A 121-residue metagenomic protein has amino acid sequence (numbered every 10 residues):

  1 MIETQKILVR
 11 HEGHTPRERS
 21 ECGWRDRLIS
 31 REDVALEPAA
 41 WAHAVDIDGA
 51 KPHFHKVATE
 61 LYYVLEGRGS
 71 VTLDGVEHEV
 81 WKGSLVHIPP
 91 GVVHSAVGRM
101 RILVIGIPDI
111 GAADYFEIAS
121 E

Functional and structural regions predicted by a protein language model:
M1-S20: Extreme N-terminal tail/first-helix region
H14-P52, A58, I105, D114-Y115: A short glycine-rich, His/Asp/Glu-containing loop-to-beta-strand
G49, V57-G69, D74: Glycine- and acidic-residue-biased ligand/ion/polar-headgroup-sensing regions
L65-E66, W81-K82, G98: A cytosolic small-molecule/anion-sensing beta-strand core signal
T72, H87, V104: Conserved beta-strand segments that form the floor/walls of ligand-binding pockets within enzyme and binding domains
G75-G91: Short acidic-glycine-tyrosine-enriched beta hairpin
P90-Y115: Ligand-binding loop in jelly-roll beta-barrel domains
S120-E121: Glycine- and charge-enriched low-complexity intrinsically disordered segments
